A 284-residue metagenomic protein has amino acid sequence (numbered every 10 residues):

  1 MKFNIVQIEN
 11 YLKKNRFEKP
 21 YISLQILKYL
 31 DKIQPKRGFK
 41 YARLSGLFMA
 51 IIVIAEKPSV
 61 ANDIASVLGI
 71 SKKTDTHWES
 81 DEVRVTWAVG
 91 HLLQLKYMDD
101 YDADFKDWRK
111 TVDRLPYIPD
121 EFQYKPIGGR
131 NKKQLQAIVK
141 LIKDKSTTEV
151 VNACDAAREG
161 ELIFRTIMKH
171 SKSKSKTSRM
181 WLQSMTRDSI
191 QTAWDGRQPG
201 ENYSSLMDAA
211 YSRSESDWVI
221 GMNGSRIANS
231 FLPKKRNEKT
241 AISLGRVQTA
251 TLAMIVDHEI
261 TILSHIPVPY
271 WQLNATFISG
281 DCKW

Functional and structural regions predicted by a protein language model:
N4-I5, E9, R16: Cationic, amphipathic, low-complexity segments that mediate targeting or membrane/lipid association
L12, L27-L30: Short hydrophobic targeting helices and cationic amphipathic motifs that mediate membrane/organellar targeting
N15, V53, I242-L244: Residue-level signal for helical boundary/lining positions with a hydrophobic bias
E18, E56, V247: Single, functionally critical "micro-switch" positions that shape active/binding sites and transmembrane helices
Y21, Y29-P35, F39-M222: Intrinsically disordered, low-complexity regulatory segments
D75-F105, T249-W284: Structured, non-catalytic alpha/beta "coupling" segments that mediate domain-domain communication and provide generic
K145, S189-A275: C-terminal or mid-to-C-terminal helical accessory/interaction module adjacent to the motor/catalytic core
